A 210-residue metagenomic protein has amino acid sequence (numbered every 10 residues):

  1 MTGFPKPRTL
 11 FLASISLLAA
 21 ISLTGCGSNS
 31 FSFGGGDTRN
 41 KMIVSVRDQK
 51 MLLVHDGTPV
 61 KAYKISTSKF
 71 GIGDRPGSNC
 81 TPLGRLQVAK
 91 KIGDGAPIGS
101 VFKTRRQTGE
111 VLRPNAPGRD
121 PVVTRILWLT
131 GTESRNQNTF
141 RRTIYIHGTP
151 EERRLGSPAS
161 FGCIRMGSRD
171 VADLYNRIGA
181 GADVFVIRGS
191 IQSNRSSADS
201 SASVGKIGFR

Functional and structural regions predicted by a protein language model:
T2-S14: Bacterial N-terminal signal peptides that target proteins for export
S22-G25: C-terminal motif of bacterial Sec signal peptides marking the signal peptidase cleavage site
N29-F33, D37, R75-S78, A96-R210: Exported/periplasmic cell-wall-interacting domains
F33-G57: Post-signal peptide N-terminal segment of mature Sec-exported envelope proteins
D48-K50, R85, I126: Structural motif
K64-A96: Electropositive
